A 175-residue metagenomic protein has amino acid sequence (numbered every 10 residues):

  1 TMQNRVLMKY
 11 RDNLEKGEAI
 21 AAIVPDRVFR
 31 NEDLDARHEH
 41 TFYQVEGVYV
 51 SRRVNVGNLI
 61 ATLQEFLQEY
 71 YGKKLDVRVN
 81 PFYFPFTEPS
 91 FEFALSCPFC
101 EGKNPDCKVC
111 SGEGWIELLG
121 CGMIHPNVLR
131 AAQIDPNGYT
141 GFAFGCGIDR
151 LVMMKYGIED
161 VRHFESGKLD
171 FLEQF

Functional and structural regions predicted by a protein language model:
T1-F175: TRNA-recognition modules of translation machinery and tRNA-sensing kinases, especially anticodon-binding
